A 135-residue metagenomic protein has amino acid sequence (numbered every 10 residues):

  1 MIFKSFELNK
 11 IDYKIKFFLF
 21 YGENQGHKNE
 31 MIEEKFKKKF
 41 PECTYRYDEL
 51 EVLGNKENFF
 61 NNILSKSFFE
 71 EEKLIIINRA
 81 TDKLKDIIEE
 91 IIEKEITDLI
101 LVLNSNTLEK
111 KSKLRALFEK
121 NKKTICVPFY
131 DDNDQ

Functional and structural regions predicted by a protein language model:
M1-F18, E23-Q135: Non-catalytic interfacial helical region
